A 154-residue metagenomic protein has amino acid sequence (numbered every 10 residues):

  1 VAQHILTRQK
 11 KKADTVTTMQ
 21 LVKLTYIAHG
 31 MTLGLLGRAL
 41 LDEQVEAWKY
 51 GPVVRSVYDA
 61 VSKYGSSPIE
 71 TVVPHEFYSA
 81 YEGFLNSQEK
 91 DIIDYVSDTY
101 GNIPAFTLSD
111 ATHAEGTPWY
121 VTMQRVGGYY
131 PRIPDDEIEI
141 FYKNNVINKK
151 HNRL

Functional and structural regions predicted by a protein language model:
V1-L154: Domain-edge interaction signal
